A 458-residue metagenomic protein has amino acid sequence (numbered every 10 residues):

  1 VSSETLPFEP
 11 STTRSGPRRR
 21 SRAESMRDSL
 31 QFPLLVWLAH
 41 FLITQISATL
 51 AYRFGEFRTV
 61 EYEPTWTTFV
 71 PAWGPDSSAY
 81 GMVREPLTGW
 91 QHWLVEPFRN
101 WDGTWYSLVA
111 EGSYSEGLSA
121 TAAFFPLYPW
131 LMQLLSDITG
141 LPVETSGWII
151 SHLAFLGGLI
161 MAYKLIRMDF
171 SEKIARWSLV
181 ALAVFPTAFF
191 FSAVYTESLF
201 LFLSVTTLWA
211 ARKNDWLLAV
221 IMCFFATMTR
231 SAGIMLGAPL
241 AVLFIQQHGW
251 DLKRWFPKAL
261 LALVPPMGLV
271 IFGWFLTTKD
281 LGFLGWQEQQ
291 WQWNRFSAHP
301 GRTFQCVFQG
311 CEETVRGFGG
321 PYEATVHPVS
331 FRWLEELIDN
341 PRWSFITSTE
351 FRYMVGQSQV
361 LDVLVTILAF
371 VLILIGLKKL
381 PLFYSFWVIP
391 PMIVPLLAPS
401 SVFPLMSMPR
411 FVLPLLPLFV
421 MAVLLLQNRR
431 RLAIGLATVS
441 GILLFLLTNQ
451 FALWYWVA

Functional and structural regions predicted by a protein language model:
I43-Y62, F98, G237-L368, L372-I375 (+1 more regions): Membrane-lumen/periplasm interface segments of specific transmembrane helices in polyprenyl phosphate-linked
P97-L141: Short hydrophobic/aromatic helix or loop-helix immediately within or flanking a transmembrane segment in polytopic
Q133-D137, S146-D169, L368-I375: Transmembrane-helix motifs of polytopic, lipid-linked glycan transferases
P142-S146, A162-V184, F202, P381-L382 (+1 more regions): Transmembrane-helix signature of polytopic, membrane-embedded enzymes that assemble or transfer cell-envelope glycans
M161-K164, A181-V184, L199-L218, L418: Specific aromatic-rich, kink-prone transmembrane helix
F170-E172, T207-L218, H248-W250, L426: Membrane-interface transmembrane helices that cradle and orient dolichyl/undecaprenyl
A183, T187-F190, S204-W209, L217-F244 (+3 more regions): Membrane-interface alpha helices of multi-pass inner-membrane proteins
A193-L199, M408: Short acidic/glycine- and proline-prone juxtamembrane loop motifs at membrane-interface regions of multi-pass membrane
